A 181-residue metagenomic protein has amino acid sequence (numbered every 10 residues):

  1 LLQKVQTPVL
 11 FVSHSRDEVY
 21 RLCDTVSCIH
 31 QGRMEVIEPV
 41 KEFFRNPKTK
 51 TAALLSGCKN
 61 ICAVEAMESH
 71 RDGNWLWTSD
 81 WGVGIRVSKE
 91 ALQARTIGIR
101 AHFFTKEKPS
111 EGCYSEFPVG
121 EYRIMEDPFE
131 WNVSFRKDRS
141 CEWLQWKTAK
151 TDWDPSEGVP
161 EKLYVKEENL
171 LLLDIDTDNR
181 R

Functional and structural regions predicted by a protein language model:
L1-V5: Helical segment within the ABC ATPase nucleotide-binding domain
Q6-V12: Conserved H-loop
S15: Two-component His->Asp phosphorelay active-site signatures
V19-R21: A short, surface-exposed alpha-helical micro-motif characterized by mixed small hydrophobic and charged/polar residues
T25, I37: Short, glycine/charged-rich "phosphate-handling" switch motifs in NTP-dependent and phosphotransfer domains
Q31-G32: Conserved ABC ATPase "signature" C-loop
K41-R45, A53: Short acidic-hydrophobic catalytic motif
K59-I61, H70-R181: Non-catalytic connector elements of ABC transporters
